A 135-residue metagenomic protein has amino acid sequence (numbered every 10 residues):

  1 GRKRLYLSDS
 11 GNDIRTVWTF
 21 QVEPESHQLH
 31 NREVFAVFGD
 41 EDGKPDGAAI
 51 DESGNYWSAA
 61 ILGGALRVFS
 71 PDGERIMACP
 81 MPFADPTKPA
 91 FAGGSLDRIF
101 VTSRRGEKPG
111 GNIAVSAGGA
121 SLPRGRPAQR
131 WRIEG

Functional and structural regions predicted by a protein language model:
G1-L5, T16, V37-Y56, F83-R98 (+2 more regions): Beta-rich, blade/repeat-based domains predominating in secreted/periplasmic proteins but also intracellular
G1-P24, G63: Surface loops at the rim/top face of extracytoplasmic beta-rich domains
L5-N12, Y56-I61, I99-G106: Conserved beta-strand positions in repeat-built beta-propeller and related beta-rich domains
D13-V17, G64-L66, E107-P109, I113: Structural signal for beta-propeller blades
T19-Q28, A117-R124: Short loop/turn segments immediately following beta-strands, especially the blade-tip and inter-blade linker loops
Q21-E41, V68-M81: Blade-edge beta-strand/turn elements of extracellular beta-propeller and related beta-sheet repeat scaffolds
W57-A59, R67-F69, I76-C79, K88-A90 (+1 more regions): Conserved active-site loop/cleft motifs that coordinate metal ions or position small ligands
A90-G135: Blade-level signature of beta-propeller repeat domains, shared across WD40, Kelch, NHL, RCC1 and BNR/Asp-box propellers
